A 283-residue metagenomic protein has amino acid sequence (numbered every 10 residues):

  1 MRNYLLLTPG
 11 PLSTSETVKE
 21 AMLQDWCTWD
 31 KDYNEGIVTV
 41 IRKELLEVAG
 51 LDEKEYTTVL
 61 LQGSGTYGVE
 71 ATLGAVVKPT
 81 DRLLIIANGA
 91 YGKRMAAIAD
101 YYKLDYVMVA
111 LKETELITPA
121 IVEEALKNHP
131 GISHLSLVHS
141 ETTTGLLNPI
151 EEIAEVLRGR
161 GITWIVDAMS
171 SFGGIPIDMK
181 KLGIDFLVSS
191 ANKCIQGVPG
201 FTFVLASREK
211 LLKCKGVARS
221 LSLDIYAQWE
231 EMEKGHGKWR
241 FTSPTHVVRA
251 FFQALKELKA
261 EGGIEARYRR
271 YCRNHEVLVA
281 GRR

Functional and structural regions predicted by a protein language model:
M1-D32: N-terminal "arm"/small-domain region of PLP-dependent enzymes with the aminotransferase-like
S13-T14, N192-E276: Active-site C-terminal subdomain of aminotransferase-like
A21-A71, A90, R94-D100: Conserved N-terminal alpha-helix of the aminotransferase class I/II PLP-enzyme fold
V76-K93: Conserved PLP-anchoring active-site segment centered on the Schiff-base-forming lysine
I117-G173, F186: Active-site phosphate-binding strand-loop segment of PLP-dependent enzymes
K180-N192: Conserved active-site segment immediately N-terminal to the catalytic lysine that forms the internal aldimine
V279-R283: Conserved small-domain helix->loop->beta segment predominantly found in fold-type I
